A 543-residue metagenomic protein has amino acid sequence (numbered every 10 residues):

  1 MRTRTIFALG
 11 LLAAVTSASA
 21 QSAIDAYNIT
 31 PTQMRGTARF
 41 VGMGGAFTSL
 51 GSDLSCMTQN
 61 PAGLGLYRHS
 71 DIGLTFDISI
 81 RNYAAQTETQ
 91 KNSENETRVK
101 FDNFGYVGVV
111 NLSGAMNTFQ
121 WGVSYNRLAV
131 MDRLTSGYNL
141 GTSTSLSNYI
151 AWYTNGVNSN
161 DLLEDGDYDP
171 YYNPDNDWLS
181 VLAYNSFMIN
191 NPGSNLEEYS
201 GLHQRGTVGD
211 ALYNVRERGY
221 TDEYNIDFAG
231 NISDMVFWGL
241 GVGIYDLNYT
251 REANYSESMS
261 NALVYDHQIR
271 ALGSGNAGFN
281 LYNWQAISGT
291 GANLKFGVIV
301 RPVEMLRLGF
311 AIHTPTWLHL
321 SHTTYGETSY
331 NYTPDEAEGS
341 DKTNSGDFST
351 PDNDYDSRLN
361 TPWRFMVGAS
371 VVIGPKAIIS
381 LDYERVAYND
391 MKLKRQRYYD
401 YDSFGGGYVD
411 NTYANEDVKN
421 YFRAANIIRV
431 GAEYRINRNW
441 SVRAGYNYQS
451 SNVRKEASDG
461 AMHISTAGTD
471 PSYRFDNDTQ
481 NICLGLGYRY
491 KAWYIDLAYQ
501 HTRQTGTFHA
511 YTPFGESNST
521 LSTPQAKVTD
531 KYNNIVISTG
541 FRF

Functional and structural regions predicted by a protein language model:
M1-A26, T539, F543: Bacterial Sec-dependent N-terminal signal peptides
F7-A8, A13-T16, L50, R81 (+1 more regions): A broad, structure-centric signal for solvent-exposed, well-ordered loop/edge residues that line or flank functional
Q21-R35, F40, V109-F543: Outer-membrane beta-barrel porins/channels
A38, L50-Q59, G65-T142, G219-D222: Outer-membrane beta-barrel translocator/receptor signature
Q59-N60, F296: A generic local structural motif
